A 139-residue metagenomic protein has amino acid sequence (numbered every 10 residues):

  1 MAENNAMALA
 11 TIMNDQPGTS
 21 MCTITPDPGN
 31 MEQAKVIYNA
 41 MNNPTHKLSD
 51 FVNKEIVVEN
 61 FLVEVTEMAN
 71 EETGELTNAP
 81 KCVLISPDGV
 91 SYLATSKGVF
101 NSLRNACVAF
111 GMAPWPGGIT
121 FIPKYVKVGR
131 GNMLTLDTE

Functional and structural regions predicted by a protein language model:
M1-G89, V128-G131, T135-E139: OB-fold ssDNA-binding interfaces and closely related basic DNA-contact patches used across DNA replication/repair
F51, N101-I122: Short nucleic-acid-contacting surface segments enriched for D/E, G, S/T with interspersed K/R
V83, D88-G111: Acidic, glycine-rich flexible loop segments
G118-N132: A short, charged
